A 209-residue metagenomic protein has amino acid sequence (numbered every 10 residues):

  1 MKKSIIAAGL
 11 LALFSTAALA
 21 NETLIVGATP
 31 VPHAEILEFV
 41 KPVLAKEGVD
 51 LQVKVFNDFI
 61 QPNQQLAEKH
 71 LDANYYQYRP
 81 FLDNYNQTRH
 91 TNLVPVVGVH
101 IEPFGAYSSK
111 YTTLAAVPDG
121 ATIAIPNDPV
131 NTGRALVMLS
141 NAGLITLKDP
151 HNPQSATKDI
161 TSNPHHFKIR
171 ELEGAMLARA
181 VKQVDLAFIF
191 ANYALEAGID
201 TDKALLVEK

Functional and structural regions predicted by a protein language model:
M1-A20: Gram-negative bacterial Sec-dependent N-terminal signal peptides
A18-I25, L44-A45, L114-G120: Immediate post-signal peptide segment of exported/extracytoplasmic ligand-binding proteins
N21-V31, V49-V55, T122-I123: Short, well-ordered beta-strand elements
V43, I60-N74, Q87, V137-M138 (+2 more regions): Short helices/loops that flank or line small-molecule/ion binding pockets
E47, L51, P62-G105: N-terminal segment of the mature folded domain
D50-D58, K148-S155, H166-L172: Short beta-strand-to-loop elements that line the ligand-binding cleft of bilobed periplasmic-binding protein-like
N84-V96, Y111, Q183, F188 (+1 more regions): Ligand-binding "clamshell"
V96-I145: A conserved helix-loop-strand patch within extracytoplasmic ligand-binding domains of the periplasmic binding
